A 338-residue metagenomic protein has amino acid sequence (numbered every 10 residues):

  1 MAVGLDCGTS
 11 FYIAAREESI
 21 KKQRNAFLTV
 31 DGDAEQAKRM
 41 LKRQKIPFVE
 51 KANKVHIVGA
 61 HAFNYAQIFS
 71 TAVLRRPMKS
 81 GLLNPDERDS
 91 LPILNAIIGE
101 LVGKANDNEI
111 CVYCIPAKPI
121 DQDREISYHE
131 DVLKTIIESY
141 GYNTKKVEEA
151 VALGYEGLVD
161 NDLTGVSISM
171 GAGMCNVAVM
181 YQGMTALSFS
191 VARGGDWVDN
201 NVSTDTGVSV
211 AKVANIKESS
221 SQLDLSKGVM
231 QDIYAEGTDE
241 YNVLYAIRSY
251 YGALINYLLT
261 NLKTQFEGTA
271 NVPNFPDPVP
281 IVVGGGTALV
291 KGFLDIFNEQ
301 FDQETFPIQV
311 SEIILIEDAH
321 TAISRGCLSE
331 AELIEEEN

Functional and structural regions predicted by a protein language model:
M1-R39, R43-V49, A60-I168, Q182-S190 (+3 more regions): Nucleotide/phosphate-binding catalytic cleft detector across ATP-hydrolyzing and phosphate-transferring enzymes
N176-A178: A structural feature that tracks compact, well-ordered secondary-structure segments with a strong bias toward
